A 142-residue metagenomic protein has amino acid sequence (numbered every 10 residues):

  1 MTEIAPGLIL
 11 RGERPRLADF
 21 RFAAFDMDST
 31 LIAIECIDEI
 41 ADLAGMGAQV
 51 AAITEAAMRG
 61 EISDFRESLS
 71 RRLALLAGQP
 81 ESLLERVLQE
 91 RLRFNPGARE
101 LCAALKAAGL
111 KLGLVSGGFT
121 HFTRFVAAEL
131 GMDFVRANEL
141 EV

Functional and structural regions predicted by a protein language model:
M1-E3: Intrinsically disordered, serine/threonine/proline
A5-V142: Alpha-helical substrate-recognition element adjacent to the catalytic core
